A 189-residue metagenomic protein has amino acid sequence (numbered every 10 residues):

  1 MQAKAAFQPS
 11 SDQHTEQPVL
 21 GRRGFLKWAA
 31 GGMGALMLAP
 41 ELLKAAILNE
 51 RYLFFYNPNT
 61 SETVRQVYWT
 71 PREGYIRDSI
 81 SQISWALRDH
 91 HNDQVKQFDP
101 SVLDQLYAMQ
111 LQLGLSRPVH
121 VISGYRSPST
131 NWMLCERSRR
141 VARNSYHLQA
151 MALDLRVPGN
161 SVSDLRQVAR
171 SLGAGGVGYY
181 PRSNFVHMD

Functional and structural regions predicted by a protein language model:
Q2, Q8, D12-Q13, R51-Y56 (+1 more regions): Catalytic cores and adjacent binding grooves of peptidoglycan-active enzymes
Q8-L36: N-terminal secretory signal peptides and thylakoid transit peptides that target proteins across membranes
P18, A39-Q66: C-terminal segment of N-terminal export signals and the immediately downstream linker at the start of the mature
N59, Y68-T70, S123-Y125, V157-G159: A mature extracytoplasmic/lumenal domain signature
T70-I122: Active-site acidic/histidine clusters and adjacent loop/turn architecture that either coordinate catalytic ions
L106-L113, R117, S129, G159 (+1 more regions): Sec/Tat-exported extracytoplasmic proteins
P118-W132: Acidic helix-start/capping segments at beta-turn-to-alpha-helix junctions
P128-S145: Charged, often glycine-rich, active-site loop that binds/positions anionic groups
